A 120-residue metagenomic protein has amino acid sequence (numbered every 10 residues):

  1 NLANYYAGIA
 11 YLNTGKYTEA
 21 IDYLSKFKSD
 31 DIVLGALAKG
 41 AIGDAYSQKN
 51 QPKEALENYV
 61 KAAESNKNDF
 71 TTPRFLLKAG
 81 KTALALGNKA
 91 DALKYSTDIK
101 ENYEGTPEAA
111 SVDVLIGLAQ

Functional and structural regions predicted by a protein language model:
N1, T14, K26-A36, S65-T72 (+1 more regions): Short solvent-exposed coil/turn linkers within tandem alpha-helical repeat scaffolds
